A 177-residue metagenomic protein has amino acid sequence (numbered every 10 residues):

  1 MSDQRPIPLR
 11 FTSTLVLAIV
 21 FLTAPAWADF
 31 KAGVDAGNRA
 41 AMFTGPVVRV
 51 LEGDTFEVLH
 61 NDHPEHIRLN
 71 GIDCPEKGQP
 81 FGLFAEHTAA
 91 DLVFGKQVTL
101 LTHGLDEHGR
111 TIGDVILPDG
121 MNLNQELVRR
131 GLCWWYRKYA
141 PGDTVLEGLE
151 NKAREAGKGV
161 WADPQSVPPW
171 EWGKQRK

Functional and structural regions predicted by a protein language model:
S2-K177: Small beta-barrel nucleic-acid-binding modules, primarily SNase/OB-fold domains and secondarily Tudor-like barrels
